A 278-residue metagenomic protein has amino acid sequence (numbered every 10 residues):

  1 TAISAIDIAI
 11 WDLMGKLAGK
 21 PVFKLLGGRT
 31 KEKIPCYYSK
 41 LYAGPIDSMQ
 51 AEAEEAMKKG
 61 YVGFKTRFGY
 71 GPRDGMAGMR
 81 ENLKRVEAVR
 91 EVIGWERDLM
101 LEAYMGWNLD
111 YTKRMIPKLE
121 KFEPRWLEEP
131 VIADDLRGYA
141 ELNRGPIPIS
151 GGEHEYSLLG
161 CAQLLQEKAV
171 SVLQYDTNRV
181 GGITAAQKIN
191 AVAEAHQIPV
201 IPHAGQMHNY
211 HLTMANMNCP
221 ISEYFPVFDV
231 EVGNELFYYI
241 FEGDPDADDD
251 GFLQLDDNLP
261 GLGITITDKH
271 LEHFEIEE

Functional and structural regions predicted by a protein language model:
T1, L17-R29: Short, flexible active-site-proximal loops enriched in glycine and acidic residues
T1-L17: Metal- or metallocofactor-binding catalytic centers and their adjacent structured scaffolds across diverse enzyme
I6, G19, F64, E102 (+5 more regions): Conserved, mostly hydrophobic/aromatic
P21, P35, D98, P148 (+1 more regions): Proline-centered loop/turn at the N-terminus of a beta-strand
K33-E141, G145: Metal-dependent enolase-superfamily TIM-barrel catalytic cores that perform enediolate-based chemistry
Y38-K40, T66-F68, L101-M105, E129-V131 (+5 more regions): A cross-domain feature marking catalytic cores of carbohydrate-active enzymes and several ubiquitous metabolic/repair
E123, D134-P148, G152-F252: Shared catalytic-loop signature of beta/alpha-barrel
E235-E278: C-terminal extensions of enzymes
